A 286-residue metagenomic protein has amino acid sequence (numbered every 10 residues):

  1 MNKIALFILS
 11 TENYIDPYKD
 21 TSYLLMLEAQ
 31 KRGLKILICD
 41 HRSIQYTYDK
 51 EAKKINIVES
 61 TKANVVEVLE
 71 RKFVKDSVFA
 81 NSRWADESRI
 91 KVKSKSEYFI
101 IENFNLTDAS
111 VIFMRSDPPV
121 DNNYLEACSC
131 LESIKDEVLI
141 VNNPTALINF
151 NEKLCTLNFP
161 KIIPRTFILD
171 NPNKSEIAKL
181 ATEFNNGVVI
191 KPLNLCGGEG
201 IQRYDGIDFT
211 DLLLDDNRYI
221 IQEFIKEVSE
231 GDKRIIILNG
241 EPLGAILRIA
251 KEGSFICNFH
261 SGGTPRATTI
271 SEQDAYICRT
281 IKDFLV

Functional and structural regions predicted by a protein language model:
N2, N13-I168: Conserved N-proximal alpha/beta basic substrate-recognition cap immediately N-terminal to, or forming the N-lobe
A5-F7, I236-I237: A short beta-strand motif that forms the metal-chelation/ATP-contact edge of phosphoryl-transfer active sites
F7, F113-M114, Q222: Redox-cofactor binding/interface segments in oxidoreductases and associated redox assembly factors
E12, D117-P119, T145-N149, N171-S175 (+3 more regions): Short acidic/polar capping segments at secondary-structure boundaries
S22, E183-N186, G197-L285: Phosphate-binding site of ATP-dependent enzymes
Y23-M26, C128-E132, K153-T156, S175-A181 (+3 more regions): Short amphipathic alpha-helical segments and helix-helix/interface helices
V65-S96, G187-V189, R203-S229: Conserved ATP-binding module of the ATP-grasp superfamily
C155-I207: Loop-centered beta-sheet repeat module
